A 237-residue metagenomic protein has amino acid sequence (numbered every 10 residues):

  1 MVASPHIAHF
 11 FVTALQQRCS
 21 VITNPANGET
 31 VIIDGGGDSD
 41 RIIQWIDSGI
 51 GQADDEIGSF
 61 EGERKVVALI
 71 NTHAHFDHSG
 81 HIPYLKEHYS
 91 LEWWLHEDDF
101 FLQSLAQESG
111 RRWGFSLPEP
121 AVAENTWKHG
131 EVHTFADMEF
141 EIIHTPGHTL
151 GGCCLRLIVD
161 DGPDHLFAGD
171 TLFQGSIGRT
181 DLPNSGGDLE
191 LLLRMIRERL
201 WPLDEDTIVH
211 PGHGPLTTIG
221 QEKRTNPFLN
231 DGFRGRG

Functional and structural regions predicted by a protein language model:
M1-H6, R111-F115, A136-F140: Short Pro/Gly-enriched beta-strand edge/turn motifs at strand-loop
V2-G51, G62, L155-G169: Conserved beta-strand hairpin/beta-sheet module of binuclear metal-dependent hydrolase folds, prominently
H6-A8, E92, N125, E139-E141 (+1 more regions): Conserved beta-strand segments of alpha/beta enzyme cores
F10-V12, V122-E124, H144-H148: Short Gly/Pro-enriched turn/cap motifs at secondary-structure boundaries
E29-I33, A68-N71, I142-H144: Short catalytic-loop micro-motif centered on adjacent basic/acidic residues
I33, W94-L95, A168, P211: Hydrophobic residues in well-ordered beta-strands that form the structural core
D38-R41, D47-F135, P163-D164, R224-R234: Active-site HxH/HxHxD metal-binding segment of metal-dependent hydrolases
D54-E63, S109, V132, M138-H144 (+1 more regions): Metallo-beta-lactamase
